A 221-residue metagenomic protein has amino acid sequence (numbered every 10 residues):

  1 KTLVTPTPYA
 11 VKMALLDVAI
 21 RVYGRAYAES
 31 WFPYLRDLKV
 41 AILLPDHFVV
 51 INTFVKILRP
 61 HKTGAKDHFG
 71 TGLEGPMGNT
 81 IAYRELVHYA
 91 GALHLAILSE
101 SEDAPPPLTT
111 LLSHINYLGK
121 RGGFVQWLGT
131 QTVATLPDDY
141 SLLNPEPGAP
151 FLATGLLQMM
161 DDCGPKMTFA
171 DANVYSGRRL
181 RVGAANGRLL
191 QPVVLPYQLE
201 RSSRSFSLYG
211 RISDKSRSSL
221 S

Functional and structural regions predicted by a protein language model:
L3-P106: Extended, compositionally biased
S99-S221: Basic polyanion-binding and macromolecular-assembly surfaces
